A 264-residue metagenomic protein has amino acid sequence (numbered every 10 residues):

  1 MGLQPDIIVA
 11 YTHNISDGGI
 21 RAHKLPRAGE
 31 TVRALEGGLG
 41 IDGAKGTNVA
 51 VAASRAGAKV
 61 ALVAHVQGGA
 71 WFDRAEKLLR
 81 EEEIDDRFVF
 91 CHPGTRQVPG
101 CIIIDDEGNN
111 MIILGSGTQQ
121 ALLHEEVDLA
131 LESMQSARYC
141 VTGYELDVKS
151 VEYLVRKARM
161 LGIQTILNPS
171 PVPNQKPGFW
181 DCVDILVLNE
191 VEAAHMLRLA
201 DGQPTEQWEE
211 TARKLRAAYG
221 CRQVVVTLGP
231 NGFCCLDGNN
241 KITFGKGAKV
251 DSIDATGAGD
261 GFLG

Functional and structural regions predicted by a protein language model:
M1-A10, G18, N174, T205-G264: Conserved phosphate-binding/catalytic region of the ribokinase-like
M1-V63, A70-K77, K249-I253: Glycine-rich phosphate/adenosyl-contacting loop at the front of the ribokinase-like
L62, C91-H92, I102-Y139: Conserved phosphate-binding/catalytic loop of the ribokinase/pfkB sugar-kinase fold
A70-E82, I102-I104, I112: Active-site-proximal loop->helix
L78-G94: A glycine-rich helix N-cap at a beta->alpha junction
E132-S133, F179, A217: Structural alpha-helical scaffold elements that stabilize or flank donor/cofactor-binding regions in carbohydrate
Y139-E210, N231-G232: Conserved beta-alpha-beta core of the PfkB/ribokinase-like small-molecule kinase fold
